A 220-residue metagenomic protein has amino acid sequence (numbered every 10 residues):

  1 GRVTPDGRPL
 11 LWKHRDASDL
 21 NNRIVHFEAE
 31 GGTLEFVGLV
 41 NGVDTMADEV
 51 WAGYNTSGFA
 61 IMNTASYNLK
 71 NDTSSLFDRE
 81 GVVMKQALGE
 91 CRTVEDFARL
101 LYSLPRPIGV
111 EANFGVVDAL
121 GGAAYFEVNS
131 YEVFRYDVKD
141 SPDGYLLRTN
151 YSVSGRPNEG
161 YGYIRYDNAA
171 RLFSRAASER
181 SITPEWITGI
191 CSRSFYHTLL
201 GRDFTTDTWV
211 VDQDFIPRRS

Functional and structural regions predicted by a protein language model:
R2-D48, A52-G53, S57-F59, N63-G89 (+2 more regions): C-terminal, well-structured catalytic/ligand-binding subdomain of enzymes
G81-R106: Short N-terminal edge-element motif at the start of the domain
R106-A112: Short arginine-rich
